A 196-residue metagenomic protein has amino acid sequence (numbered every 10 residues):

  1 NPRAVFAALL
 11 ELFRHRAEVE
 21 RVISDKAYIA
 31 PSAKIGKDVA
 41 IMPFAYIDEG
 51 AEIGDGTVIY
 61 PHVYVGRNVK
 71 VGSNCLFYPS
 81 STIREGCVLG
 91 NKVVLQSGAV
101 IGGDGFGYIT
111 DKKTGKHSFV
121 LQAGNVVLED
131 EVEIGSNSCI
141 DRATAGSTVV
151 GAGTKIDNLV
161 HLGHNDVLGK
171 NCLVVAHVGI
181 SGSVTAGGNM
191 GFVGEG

Functional and structural regions predicted by a protein language model:
N1-K26, P31, K37-D38: Short, basic phosphate-binding NTP loop
V22-G196: Structural signal for interior beta-strand "rungs" in well-ordered beta-sheet cores of soluble enzyme domains
